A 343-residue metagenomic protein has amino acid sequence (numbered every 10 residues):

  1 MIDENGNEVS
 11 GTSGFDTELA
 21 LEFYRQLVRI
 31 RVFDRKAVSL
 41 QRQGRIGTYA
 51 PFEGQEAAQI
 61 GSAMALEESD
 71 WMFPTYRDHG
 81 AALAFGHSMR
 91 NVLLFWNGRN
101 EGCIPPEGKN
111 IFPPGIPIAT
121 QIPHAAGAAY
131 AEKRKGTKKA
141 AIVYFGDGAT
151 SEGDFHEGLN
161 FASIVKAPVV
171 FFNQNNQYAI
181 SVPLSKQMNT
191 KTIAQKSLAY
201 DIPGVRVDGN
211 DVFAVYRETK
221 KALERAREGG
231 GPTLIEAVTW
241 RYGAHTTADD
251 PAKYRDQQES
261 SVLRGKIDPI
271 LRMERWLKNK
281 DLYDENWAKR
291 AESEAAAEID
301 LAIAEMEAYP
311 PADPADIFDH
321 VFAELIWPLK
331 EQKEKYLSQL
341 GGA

Functional and structural regions predicted by a protein language model:
M1-A58, G243, D250-K253, Q257-A343: Conserved acidic/glycine
N5, Y76, N173-N176: Short, histidine-centered active-site or binding-site loop motifs used for metal coordination, general acid-base
G11, Y49, A82, I180-S181 (+1 more regions): A generic structural signal for short coil/turn motifs at secondary-structure boundaries
V32-R35, S39-A167, P183-N189, A194 (+1 more regions): Cofactor-binding active-site loop characterized by glycine-rich and histidine/acidic residues
A58, L83, I180, V215 (+2 more regions): Short secondary-structure boundary/hinge segments and terminal tails
Y76, A237-T239, V321: A general secondary-structure junction signal
A119-A308: Glycine-rich ThDP/TPP pyrophosphate-binding loop and its adjacent helix/strand module within ThDP-dependent enzymes
